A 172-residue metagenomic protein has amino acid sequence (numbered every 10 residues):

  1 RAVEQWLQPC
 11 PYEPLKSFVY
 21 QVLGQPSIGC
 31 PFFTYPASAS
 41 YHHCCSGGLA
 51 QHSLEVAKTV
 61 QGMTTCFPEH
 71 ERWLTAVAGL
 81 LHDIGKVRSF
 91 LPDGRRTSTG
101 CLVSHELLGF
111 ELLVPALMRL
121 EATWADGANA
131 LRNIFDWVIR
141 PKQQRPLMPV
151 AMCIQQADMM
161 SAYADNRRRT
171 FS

Functional and structural regions predicted by a protein language model:
R1-T34: Extended, charge-rich, solvent-exposed interface segments
W6-P11, H43-G47, Q61-E69: Short helix-to-loop capping/linker segments positioned immediately adjacent to catalytic or ligand/cofactor-binding
S17-V19, S46, E106: Primarily single-stranded nucleic-acid-binding OB-fold modules
G24-Q25, S46-G47, T123-W124: A generic short-segment signal for beta-strand/edge and adjacent turn/coil regions
G29-C44, T64: Pre-Walker A segment
S40, Q51, G62-T170: Divalent metal-dependent catalytic cores for phosphoryl transfer on phosphate-bearing substrates
V56: Conserved hydrophobic/aromatic pocket- or pore-lining residues that grip, position, or stack substrates in active sites
